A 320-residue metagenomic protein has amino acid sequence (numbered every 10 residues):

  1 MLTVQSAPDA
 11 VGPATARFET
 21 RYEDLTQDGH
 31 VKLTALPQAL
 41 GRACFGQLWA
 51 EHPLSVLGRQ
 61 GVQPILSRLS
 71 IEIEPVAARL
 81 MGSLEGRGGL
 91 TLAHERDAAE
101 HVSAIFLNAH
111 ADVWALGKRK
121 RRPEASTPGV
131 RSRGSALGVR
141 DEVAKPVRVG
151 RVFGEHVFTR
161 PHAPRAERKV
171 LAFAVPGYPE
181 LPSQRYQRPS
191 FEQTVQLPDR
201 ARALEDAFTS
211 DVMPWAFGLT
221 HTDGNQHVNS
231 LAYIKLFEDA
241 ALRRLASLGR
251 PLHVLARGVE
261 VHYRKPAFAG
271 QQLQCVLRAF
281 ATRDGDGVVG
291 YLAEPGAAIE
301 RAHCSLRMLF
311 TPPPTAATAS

Functional and structural regions predicted by a protein language model:
M1-A43, V147, V152-A246: Catalytic strand-loop segment that frames the active site of acyl-thioester-processing enzymes
M1-A98, E238-A241, L245, P251 (+1 more regions): Hydrophobic, proline/glycine-rich low-complexity stretches
P8-A10, Q63, S103-I105, P146 (+3 more regions): A generic structural signal for short, solvent-exposed coil/turn residues that cap or connect secondary-structure
T15, L66-R68, N108, V149-R151 (+1 more regions): Hydrophobic residues on conserved beta-strands that form the core of alpha/beta folds
S70, R87, H110, P214-A216 (+1 more regions): Conserved beta-strand residues within beta-sheet cores
A78-R188, A267-A269, A279-S320: HotDog/MaoC-like acyl-thioester-processing domains
A201-E300: Acidic/His-leaning functional-site neighborhoods
